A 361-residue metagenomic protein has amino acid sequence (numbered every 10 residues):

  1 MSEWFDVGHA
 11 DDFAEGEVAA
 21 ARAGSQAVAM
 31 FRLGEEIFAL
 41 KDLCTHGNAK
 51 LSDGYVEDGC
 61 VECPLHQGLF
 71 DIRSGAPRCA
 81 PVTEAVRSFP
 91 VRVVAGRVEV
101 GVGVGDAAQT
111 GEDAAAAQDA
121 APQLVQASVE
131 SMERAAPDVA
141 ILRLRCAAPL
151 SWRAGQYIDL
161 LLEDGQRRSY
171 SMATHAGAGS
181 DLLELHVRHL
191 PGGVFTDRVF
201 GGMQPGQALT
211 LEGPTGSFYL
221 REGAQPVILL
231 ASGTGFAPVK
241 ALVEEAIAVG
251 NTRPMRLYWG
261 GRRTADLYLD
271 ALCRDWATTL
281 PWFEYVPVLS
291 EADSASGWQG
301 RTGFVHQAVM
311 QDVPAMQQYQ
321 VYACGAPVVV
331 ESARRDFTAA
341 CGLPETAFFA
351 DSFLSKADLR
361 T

Functional and structural regions predicted by a protein language model:
M1-D58, I72, A85, F89-Q118 (+1 more regions): N-terminal pre-ligand scaffold of iron-sulfur
C44, C63-H66: Short cysteine clusters
A115-A208, G261-R263, V288-A292: Ferredoxin-reductase
G155, G235, A326: Short, conserved phosphate/pyrophosphate- and ester-handling motifs at nucleotide-, phospho-/glycolipid
E212-Q225: A short, basic/flexible loop-to-alpha-helix module at the beginning of a structural domain
P254-T361: Reductase modules of NAD(P)H-dependent flavoproteins
